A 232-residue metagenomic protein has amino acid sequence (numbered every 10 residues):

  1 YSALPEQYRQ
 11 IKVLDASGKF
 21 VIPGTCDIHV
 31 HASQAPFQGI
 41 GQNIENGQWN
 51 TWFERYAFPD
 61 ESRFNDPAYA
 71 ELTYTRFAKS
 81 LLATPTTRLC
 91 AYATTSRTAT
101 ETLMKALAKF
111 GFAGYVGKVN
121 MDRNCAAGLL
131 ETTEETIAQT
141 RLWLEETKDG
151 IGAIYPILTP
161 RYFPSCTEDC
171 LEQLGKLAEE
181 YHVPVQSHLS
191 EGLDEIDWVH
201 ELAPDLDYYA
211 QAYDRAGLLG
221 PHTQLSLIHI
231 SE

Functional and structural regions predicted by a protein language model:
Y1-I22: Histidine-rich, glycine-flanked metal-binding segment
K19, I40-F112, T136-G150: Alpha-helical scaffold segments that flank or form the walls of functional sites
G24-A35, A93, P184-L193: Histidine-centered catalytic micro-motifs
I28, L89, G114-G117, P156-P160 (+2 more regions): Hydrophobic faces of well-ordered beta-strands that scaffold small-molecule active sites in alpha/beta enzyme cores
P36-A70, K118, R123-T133, G192-G220: Active-site gating loops and adjacent loop-to-helix segments of metal-dependent hydrolytic enzymes
P85-T87, F110-G114, G150-P156, Y181-V183 (+1 more regions): Short, well-ordered coil/turn segments that N-cap beta-strands
A93-R97, T159-Q173: Active-site glycine- and acidic-residue-rich loops that bind and position anionic ligands or nucleotide-like cofactors
I228-E232: Conserved small/polar residues in nucleotide/adenosyl-binding loops
